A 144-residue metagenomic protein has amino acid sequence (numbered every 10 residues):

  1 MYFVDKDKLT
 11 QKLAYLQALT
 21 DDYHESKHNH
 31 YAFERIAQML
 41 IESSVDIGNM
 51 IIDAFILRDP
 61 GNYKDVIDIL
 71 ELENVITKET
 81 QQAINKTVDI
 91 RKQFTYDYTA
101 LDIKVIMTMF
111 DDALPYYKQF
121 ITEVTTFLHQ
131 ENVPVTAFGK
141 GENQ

Functional and structural regions predicted by a protein language model:
M1-Q144: Solvent-exposed interaction patches of small proteins and small membrane subunits
